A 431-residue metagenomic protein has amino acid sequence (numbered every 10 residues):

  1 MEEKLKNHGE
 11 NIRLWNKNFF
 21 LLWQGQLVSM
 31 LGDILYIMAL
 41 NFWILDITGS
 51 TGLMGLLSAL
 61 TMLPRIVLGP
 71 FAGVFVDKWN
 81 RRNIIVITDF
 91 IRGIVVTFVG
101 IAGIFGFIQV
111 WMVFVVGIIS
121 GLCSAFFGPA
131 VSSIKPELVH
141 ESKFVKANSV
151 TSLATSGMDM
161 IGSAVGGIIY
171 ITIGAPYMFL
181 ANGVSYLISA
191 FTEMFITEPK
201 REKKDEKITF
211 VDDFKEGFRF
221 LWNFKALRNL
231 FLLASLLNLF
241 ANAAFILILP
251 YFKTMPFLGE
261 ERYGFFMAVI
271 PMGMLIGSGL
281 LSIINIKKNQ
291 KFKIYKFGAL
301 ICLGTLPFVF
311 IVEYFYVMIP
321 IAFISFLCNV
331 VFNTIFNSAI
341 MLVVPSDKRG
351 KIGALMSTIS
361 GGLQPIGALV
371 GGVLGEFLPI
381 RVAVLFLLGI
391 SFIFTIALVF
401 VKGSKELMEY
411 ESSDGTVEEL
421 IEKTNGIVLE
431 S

Functional and structural regions predicted by a protein language model:
E2-F19, E198-L232, V417-L429: Juxtamembrane intracellular "pre-TM" segments in multi-pass secondary transporters
L5-P64, R219, N223-A268: Helix-loop boundary and gating motifs at the non-cytosolic
N16, I47-T48, K78, F107 (+7 more regions): Helix-loop interface residues and adjacent transmembrane-helix termini in multi-pass membrane transporters, primarily
F20-L40, S58-V76, N80-V96, M112-I171 (+6 more regions): Substrate-agnostic recognition of the 12-TM MFS/MFS-like secondary transporter fold
Y36, L45, F98-G103, S120 (+4 more regions): MFS-fold secondary transporters
I84, K215, W222, L236 (+2 more regions): C-terminal transmembrane bundle of multi-pass solute transporters/carriers
F90-F107, L300-E313: C-terminal ends and interior cores of transmembrane alpha-helices in multi-pass membrane transporters/permeases
G106, S133, E137, A175 (+2 more regions): Helix-loop junctions on the cytosolic side of multi-pass membrane transporters, especially the intracellular loop
